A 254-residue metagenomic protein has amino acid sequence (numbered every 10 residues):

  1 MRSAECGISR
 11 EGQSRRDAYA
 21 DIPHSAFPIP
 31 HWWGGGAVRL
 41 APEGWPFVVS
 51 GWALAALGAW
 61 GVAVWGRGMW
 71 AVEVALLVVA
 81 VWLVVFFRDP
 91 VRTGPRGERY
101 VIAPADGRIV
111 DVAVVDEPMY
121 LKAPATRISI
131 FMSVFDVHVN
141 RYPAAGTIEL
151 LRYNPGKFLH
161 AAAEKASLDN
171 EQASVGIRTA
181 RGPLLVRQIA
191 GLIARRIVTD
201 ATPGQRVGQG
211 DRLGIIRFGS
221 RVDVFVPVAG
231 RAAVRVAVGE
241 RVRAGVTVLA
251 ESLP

Functional and structural regions predicted by a protein language model:
M1-P30: Short, basic, low-complexity termini and linkers enriched in Ser/Thr/Gly/Pro that act as targeting/leader peptides
W32-P254: Contiguous, well-folded functional domains in the mature portion of proteins
